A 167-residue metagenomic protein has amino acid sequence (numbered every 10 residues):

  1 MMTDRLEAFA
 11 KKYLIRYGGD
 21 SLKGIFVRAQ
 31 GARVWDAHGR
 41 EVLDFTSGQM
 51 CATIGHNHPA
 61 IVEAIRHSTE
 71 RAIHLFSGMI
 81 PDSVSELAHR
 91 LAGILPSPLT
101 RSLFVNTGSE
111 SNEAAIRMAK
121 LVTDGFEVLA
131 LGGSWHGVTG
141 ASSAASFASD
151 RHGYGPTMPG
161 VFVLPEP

Functional and structural regions predicted by a protein language model:
M1-Q30, T69: Active-site-adjacent loop/helix segments that line or gate small-molecule/cofactor pockets in enzymes
M2-F9, I61, S83, L87 (+3 more regions): General structural feature for long, well-ordered alpha-helical segments within catalytic domains of soluble enzymes
Y13-Y17, S68, A72, I94 (+2 more regions): Change "in soluble alpha/beta enzymes" to "in soluble alpha/beta proteins
K23-F45: Active-site and channel-lining beta-strand-loop segments that bind or position nucleotide-derived/phosphorylated
D36, D44, S68, E110-E113 (+1 more regions): Acidic active-site catalytic centers that drive phospho-/nucleotidyl reactions and related ester hydrolyses
G48-M79, A88-L103: Glycine-rich phosphate-binding segment of PLP-dependent enzymes
H89-P167: PLP-dependent aspartate aminotransferase-fold enzymes
